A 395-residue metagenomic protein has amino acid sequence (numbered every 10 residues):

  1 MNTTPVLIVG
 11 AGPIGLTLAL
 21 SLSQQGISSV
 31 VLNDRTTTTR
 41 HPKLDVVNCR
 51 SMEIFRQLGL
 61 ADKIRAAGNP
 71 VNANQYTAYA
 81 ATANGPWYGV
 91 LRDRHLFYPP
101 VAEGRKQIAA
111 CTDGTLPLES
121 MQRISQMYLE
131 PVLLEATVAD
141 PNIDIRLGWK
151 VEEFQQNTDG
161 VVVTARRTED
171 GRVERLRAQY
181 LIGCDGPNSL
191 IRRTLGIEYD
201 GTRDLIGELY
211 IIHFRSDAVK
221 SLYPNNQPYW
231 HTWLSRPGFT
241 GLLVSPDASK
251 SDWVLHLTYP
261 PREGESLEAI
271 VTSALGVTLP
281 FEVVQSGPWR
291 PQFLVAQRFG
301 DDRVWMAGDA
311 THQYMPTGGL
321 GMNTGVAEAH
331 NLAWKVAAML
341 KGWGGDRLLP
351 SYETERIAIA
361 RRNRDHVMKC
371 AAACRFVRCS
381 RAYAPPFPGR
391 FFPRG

Functional and structural regions predicted by a protein language model:
M1-P393: Core Rossmann-like FAD-binding/catalytic domain of the broad FAD-dependent monooxygenase superfamily
